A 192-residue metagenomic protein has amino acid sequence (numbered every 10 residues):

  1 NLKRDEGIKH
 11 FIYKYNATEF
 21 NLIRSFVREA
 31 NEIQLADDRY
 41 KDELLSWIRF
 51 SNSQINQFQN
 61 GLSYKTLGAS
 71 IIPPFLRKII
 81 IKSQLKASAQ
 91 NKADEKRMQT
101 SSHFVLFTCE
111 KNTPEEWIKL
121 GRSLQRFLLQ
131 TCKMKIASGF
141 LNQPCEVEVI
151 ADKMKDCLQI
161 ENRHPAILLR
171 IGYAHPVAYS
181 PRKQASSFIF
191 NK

Functional and structural regions predicted by a protein language model:
N1-K192: Acidic, surface-exposed loops and disordered segments
